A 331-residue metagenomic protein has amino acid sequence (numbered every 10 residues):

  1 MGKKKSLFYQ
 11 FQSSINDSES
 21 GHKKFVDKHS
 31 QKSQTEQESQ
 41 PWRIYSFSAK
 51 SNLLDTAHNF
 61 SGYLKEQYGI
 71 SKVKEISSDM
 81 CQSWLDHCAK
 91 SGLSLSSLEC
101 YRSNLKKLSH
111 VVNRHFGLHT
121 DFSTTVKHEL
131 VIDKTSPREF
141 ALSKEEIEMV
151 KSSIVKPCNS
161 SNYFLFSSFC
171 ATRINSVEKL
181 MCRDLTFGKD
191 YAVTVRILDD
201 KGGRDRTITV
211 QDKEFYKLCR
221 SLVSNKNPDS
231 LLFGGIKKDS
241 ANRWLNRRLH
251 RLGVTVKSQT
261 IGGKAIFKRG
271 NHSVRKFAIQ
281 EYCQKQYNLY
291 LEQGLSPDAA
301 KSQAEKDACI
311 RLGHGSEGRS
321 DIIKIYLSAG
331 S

Functional and structural regions predicted by a protein language model:
M1-A49: N-terminal DNA-binding module of tyrosine recombinases/phage integrases
K28-S136: N-terminal core-binding DNA-recognition domain of tyrosine recombinases/integrases
L105, V177, N271-E292, A308-C309: Short, basic/aromatic-rich helical patch in the C-terminal catalytic core of site-specific tyrosine
V131-M149, G202-E214, N227-P228: DNA breakage-rejoining catalytic core of tyrosine-based enzymes
K144-I174: Basic, Lys/Arg- and aromatic-enriched nucleic-acid-binding interface segment
K179-L218: Conserved tyrosine-mediated DNA breakage-rejoining catalytic core shared by Y-recombinases
F187, N288-L327: Short, polar N-cap/turn motifs at the start of nucleic acid-interacting alpha helices
Q211-K285: Active-site/catalytic core of tyrosine-dependent DNA strand-transfer enzymes
